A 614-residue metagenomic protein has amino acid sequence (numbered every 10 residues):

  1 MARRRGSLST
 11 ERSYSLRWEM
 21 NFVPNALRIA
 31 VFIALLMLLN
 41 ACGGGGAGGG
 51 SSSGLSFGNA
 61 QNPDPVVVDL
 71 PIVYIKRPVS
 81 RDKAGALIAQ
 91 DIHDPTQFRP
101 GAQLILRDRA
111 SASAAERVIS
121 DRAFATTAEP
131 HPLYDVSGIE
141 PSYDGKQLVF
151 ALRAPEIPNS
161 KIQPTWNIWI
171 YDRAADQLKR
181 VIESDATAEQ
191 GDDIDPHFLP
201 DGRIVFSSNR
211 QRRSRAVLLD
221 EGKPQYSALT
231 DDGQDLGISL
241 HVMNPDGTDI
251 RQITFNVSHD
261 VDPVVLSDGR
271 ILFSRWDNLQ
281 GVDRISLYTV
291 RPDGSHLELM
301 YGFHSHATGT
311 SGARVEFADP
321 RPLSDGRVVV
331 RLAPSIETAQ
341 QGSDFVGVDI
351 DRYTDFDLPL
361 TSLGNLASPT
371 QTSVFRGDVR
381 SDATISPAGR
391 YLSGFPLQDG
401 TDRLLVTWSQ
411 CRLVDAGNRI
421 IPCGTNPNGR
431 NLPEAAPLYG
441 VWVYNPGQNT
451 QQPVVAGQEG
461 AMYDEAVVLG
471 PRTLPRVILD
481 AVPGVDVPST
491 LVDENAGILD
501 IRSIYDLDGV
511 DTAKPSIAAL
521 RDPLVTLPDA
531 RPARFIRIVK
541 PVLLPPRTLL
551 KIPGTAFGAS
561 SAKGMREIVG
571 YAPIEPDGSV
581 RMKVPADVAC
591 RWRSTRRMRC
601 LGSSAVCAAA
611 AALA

Functional and structural regions predicted by a protein language model:
N21-N40: Sec-dependent bacterial lipoprotein signal peptides
L36-D64: Bacterial Sec-dependent N-terminal signal peptides
G45, R173-Q177, D246-T248, G294-S295 (+1 more regions): Asp-box/BNR beta-propeller loop motif
F57-S111, R117-I157, K161-A174, K179-A186 (+5 more regions): Extended surface/linker regions that mediate inter-domain or inter-protein docking in multi-component redox
A154, P164-D172, I182-G233, G237-N244 (+3 more regions): Catalytic cores of eukaryotic secretory-pathway lumenal/extracellular enzymes that build and remodel glycoconjugates
L229, D262, I271-S286, H296-R390: Glycine- and acidic/polar-rich repeat regions and solenoidal domains
